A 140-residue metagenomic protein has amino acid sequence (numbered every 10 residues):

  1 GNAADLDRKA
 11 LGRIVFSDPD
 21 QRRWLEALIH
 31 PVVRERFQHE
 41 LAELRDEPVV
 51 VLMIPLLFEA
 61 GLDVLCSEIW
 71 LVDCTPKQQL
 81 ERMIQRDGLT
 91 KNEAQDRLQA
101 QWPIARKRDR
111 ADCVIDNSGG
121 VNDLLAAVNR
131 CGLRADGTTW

Functional and structural regions predicted by a protein language model:
G1-P48: ATP-dependent small-molecule kinase phosphotransfer cores that center on conserved nucleotide phosphate-binding segments
L6, L11, L52, L56-L57 (+4 more regions): Generic leucine side-chain signal with a strong bias for well-ordered alpha-helical environments
L6, L28-I29, C74-T75, Q99-W102 (+1 more regions): Short beta->alpha linker loops
I14, Q21-W24, V50-M53, E68 (+3 more regions): Residue-level recognition of specific faces of alpha-helices
D20, V32, L57-F58, K77-Q78 (+2 more regions): Short alpha-helical
R34-L44, V49-Q85: ATP-dependent NMP and nucleoside kinases share a basic, alpha-helical "lid"
R36, V64-L65, E81, Q85 (+2 more regions): Small-molecule kinase domains that catalyze NTP-dependent phosphoryl transfer to phosphate-bearing small molecules
